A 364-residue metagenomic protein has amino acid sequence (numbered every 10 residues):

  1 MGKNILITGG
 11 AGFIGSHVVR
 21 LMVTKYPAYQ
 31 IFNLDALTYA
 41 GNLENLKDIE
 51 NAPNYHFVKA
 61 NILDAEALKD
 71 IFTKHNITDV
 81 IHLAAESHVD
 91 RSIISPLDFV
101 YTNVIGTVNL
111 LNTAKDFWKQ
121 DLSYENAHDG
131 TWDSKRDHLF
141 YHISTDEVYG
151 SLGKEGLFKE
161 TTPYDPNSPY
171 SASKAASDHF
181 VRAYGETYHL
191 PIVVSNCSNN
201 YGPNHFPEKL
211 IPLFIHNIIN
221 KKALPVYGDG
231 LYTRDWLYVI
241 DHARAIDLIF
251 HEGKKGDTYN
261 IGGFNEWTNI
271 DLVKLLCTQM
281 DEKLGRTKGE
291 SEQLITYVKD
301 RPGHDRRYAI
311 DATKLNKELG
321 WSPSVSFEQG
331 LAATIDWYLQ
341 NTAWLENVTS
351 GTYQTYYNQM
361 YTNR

Functional and structural regions predicted by a protein language model:
M1-N200, I240, F250, N269 (+3 more regions): N-terminal Rossmann-like NAD(P)+-binding domain of SDR-like oxidoreductases, especially those catalyzing
I5, V18, I31-F32, T38 (+5 more regions): C-terminal substrate-binding subdomain of Rossmann-fold SDR/epimerase-dehydratase oxidoreductases
I49, G156, P207-I215, L276: A glycine/serine/threonine-rich, flexible loop-to-helix segment that serves as the NAD(P) cofactor-binding "lid"
H82-L83, N200, E208-K209, S291-Q293 (+1 more regions): Short secondary-structure boundary micro-motifs
N204: Conserved GTPase G-domain signal focused on the G5
